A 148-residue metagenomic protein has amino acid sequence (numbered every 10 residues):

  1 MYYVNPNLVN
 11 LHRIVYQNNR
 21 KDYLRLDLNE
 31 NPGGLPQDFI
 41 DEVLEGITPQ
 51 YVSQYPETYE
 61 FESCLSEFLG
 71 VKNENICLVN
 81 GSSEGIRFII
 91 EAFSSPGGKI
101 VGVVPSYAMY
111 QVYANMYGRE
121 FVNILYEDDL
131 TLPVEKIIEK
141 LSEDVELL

Functional and structural regions predicted by a protein language model:
M1-Y2, A114: The identity of the second residue at the extreme N-terminus of proteins
Y2-G81, F88: N-terminal small-domain helix-loop-helix segment of the aminotransferase-like
Y51-L148: Conserved core of the PLP fold type I
